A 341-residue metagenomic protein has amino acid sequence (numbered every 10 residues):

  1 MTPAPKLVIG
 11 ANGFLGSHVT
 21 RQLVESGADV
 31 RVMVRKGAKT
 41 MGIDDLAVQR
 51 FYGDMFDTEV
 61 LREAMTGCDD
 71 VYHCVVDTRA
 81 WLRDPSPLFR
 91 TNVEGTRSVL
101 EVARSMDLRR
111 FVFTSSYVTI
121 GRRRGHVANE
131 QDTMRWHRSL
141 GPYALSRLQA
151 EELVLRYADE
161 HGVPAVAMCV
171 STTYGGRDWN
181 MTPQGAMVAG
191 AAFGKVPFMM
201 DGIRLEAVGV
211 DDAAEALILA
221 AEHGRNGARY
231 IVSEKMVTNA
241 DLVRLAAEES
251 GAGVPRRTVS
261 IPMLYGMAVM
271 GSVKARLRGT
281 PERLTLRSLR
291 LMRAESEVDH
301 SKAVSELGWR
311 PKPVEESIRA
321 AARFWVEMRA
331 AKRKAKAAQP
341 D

Functional and structural regions predicted by a protein language model:
K6-S26: N-terminal Rossmann NAD(P)H-binding glycine-rich loop of SDR-like oxidoreductase domains
A38-D44, V48-E94, V102: NAD(P)H-binding glycine-rich loop region in Rossmannoid oxidoreductase-like domains and their noncatalytic homologs
A80, Y117-V127, T173-R177, T182: Conserved catalytic-site region of short-chain dehydrogenase/reductase
E94-Y143: Conserved Rossmann-fold NAD(P)-dependent oxidoreductase catalytic core, especially the SDR/UDP-sugar
S98, M181-P183, M200-E222, A228: Substrate-positioning beta->alpha
S115, E152-G176: Conserved beta-loop-beta element that borders a ligand/cofactor-binding pocket
M134-R138, V188-V208, D212: A conserved pocket-lining segment of Rossmann-fold NAD(P)-dependent short-chain dehydrogenase/reductase
A216-R283, H300, E315-D341: Mid/C-terminal beta-alpha module of Rossmann-like enzyme folds, strongest in SDR-family dehydrogenases/epimerases
